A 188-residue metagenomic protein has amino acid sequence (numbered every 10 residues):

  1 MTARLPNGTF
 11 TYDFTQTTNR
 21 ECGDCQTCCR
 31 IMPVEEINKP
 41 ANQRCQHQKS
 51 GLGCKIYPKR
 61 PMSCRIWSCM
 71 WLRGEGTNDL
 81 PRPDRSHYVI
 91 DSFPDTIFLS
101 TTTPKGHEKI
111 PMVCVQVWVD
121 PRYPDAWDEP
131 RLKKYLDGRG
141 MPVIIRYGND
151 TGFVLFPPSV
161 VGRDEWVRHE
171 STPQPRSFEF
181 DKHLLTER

Functional and structural regions predicted by a protein language model:
M1-R188: Short loop/turn segments that flank or connect secondary-structure elements
